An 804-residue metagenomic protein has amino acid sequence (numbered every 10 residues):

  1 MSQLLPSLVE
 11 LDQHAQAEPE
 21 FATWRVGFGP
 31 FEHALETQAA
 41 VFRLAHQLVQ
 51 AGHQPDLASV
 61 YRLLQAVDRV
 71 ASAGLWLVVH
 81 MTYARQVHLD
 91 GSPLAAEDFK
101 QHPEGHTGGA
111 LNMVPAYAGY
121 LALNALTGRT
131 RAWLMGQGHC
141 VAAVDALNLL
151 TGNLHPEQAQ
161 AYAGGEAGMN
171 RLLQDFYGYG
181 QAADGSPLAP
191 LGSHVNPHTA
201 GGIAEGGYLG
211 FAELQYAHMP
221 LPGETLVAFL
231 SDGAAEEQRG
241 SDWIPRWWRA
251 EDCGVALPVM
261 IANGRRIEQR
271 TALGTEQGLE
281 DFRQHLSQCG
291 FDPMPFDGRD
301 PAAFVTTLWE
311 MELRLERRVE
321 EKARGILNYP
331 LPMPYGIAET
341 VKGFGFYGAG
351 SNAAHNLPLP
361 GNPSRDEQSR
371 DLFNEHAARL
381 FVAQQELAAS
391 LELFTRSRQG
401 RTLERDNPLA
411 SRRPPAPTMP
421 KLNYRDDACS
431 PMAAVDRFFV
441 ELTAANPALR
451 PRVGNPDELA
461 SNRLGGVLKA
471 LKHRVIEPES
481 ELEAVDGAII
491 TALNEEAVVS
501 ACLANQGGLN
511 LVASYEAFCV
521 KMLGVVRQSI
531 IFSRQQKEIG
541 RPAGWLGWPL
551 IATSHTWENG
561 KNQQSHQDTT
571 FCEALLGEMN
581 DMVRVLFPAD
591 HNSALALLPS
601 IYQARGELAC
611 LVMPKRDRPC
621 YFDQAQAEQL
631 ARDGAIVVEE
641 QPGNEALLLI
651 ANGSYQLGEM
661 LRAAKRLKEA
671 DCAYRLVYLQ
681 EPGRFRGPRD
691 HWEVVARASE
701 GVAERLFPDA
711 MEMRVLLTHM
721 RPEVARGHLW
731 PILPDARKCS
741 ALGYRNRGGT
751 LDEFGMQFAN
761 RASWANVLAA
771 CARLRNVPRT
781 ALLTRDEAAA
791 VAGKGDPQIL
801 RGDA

Functional and structural regions predicted by a protein language model:
M1-G52: Intrinsically disordered, low-structural-confidence terminal and linker regions
L63, V67-P93, Q101-E251, G465-V467 (+1 more regions): Cofactor-binding active-site loop characterized by glycine-rich and histidine/acidic residues
Q65-R69, L75, T82-H88, W133 (+6 more regions): Non-catalytic terminal/interface segments that mediate subunit docking, oligomerization, and allosteric communication
D98-V114, W133-C140, S186-E205, S231-A235 (+7 more regions): Active-site nucleophile and cofactor-binding loops and adjacent substrate-binding regions of central metabolic enzymes
L154-R171, W248-V259, Q288, E477 (+2 more regions): A glycine-rich helix N-cap at a beta->alpha junction
L172-P190, G201-E205, M219-G223, V227 (+6 more regions): Thiamine diphosphate
E213-V227, Q506-L523, V677-Q680, P778-R779: Glycine-rich phosphate/pyrophosphate-binding loops and their adjacent beta-strand/loop elements at enzyme active sites
Q368-A428, N766, C771-V777, D786-K794: N-terminal leader/propeptide and maturation segments of large enzyme subunits in energy/redox metabolism and hydrolases
